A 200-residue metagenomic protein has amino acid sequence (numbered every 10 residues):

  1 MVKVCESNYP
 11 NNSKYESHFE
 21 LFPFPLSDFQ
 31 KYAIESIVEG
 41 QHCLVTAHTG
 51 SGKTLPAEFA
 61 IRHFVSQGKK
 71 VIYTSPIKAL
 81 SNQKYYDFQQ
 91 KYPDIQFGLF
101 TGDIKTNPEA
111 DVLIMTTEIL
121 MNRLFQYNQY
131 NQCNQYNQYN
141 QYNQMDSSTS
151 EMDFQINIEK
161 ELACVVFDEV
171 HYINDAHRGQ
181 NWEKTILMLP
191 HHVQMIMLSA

Functional and structural regions predicted by a protein language model:
M1-C43, C133-Y136: Helicase-associated low-complexity/disordered flanking segments
F24-Y130, S150-A200: Conserved P-loop/Walker A NTP-binding site and adjacent catalytic elements of P-loop NTPases
Y130-N143: Long, intrinsically disordered low-complexity tandem-repeat segments
